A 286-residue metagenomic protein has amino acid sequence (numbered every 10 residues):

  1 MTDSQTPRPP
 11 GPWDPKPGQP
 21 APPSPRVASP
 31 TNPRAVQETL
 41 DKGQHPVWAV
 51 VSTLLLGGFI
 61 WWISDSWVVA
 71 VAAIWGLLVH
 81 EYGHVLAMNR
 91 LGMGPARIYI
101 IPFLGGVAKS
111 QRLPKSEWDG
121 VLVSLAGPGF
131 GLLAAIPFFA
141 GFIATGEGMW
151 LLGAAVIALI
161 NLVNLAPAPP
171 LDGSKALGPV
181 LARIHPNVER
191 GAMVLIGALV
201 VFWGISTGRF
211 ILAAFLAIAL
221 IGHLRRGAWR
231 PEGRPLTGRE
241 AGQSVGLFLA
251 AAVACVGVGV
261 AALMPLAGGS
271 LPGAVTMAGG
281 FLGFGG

Functional and structural regions predicted by a protein language model:
M1-G286: Hydrophobic transmembrane alpha-helices and their immediate loop junctions in multi-pass integral membrane proteins
